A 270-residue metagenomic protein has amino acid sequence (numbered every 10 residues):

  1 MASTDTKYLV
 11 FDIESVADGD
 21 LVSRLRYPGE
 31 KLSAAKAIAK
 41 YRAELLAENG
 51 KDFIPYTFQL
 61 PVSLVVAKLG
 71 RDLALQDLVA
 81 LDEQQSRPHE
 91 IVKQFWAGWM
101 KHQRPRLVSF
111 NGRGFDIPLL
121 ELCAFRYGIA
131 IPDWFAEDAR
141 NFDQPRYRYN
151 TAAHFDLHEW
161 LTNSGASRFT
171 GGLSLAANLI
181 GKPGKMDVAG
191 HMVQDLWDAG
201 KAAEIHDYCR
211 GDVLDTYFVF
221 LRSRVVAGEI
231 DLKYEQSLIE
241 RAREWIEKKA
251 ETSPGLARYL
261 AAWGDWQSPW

Functional and structural regions predicted by a protein language model:
M1-G98: Conserved RNase H-like, two-metal-ion catalytic cores of nucleic-acid enzymes
M1-T4, D12-I13, R26, L179 (+3 more regions): Intrinsic structural disorder
A2, T6, Q59-Q85, K101-D207 (+4 more regions): Metal-dependent phosphoesterase core characteristic of DEDDh/y 3'-5' exonuclease domains
T6, A39, V108, A257 (+1 more regions): Intrinsically disordered, low-complexity segments enriched in small/polar residues
A37-K40, Q94, G172, M192 (+3 more regions): Exposed alpha-helical structural elements
K93-W96, I131, L157, Q194 (+3 more regions): Intrinsically disordered regions, especially transient/low-confidence alpha-helical propensity segments and coil-helix
Y234-W270: C-terminal accessory extensions appended to soluble enzyme cores
